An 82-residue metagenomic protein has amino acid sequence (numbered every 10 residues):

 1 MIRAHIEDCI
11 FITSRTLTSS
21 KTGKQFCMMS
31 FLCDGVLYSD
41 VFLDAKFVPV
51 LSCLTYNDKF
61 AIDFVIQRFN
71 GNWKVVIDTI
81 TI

Functional and structural regions predicted by a protein language model:
I2-G23: Structural detector for short beta-strands of small beta-barrel domains
I6-E7, M28, V75-I77: Hydrophobic residues on conserved beta-strands that form the core of alpha/beta folds
M28-D34: Short, acidic/hydrophobic/Gly-rich beta-strand patch recurrent on exposed beta strands that often constitutes part
D34-L54: Beta-strand/loop nucleic-acid-binding surfaces
V65-I82: OB-fold/S1-family single-stranded nucleic acid-binding modules
